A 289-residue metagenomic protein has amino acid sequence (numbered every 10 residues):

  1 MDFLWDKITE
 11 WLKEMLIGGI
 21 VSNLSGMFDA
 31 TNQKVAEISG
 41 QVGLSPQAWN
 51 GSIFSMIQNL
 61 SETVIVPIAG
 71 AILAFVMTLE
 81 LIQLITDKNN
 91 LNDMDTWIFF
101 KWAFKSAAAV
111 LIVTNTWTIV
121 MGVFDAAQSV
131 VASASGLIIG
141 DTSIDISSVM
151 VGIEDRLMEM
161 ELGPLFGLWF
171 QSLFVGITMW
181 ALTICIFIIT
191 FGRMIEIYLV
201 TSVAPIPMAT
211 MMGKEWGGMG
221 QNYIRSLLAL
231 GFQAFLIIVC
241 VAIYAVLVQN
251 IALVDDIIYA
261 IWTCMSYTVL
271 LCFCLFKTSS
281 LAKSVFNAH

Functional and structural regions predicted by a protein language model:
M1-I72, K88-W97, A107-T178, G217 (+3 more regions): Gly/Ser-rich, low-complexity
V66-L79, I197: Hydrophobic alpha-helical transmembrane segments
L73-T86, V203, P207: Voltage-sensor-like transmembrane helices and their cytoplasmic interface
F75, V120, F124-A127, C185-I188 (+3 more regions): Membrane-embedded alpha-helices of multi-pass transport/permease systems
L81-M94, T183-F187, K214-W216: Membrane-water interface regions at transmembrane-helix termini and the short interhelical loops of multi-pass membrane
W102-K105: Elongated alpha-helical scaffolds
V175, M179-M211, R225-L247: Alpha-helical transmembrane segments of helical membrane proteins, especially in multi-pass transport, channel
